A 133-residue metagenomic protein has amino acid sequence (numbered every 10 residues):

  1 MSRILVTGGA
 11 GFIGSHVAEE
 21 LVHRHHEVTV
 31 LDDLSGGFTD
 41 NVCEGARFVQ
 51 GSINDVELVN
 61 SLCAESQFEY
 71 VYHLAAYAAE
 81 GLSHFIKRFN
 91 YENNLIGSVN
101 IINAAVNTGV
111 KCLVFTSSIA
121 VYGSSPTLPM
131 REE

Functional and structural regions predicted by a protein language model:
M1-E133: N-terminal Rossmann-like NAD(P)+-binding domain of SDR-like oxidoreductases, especially those catalyzing
